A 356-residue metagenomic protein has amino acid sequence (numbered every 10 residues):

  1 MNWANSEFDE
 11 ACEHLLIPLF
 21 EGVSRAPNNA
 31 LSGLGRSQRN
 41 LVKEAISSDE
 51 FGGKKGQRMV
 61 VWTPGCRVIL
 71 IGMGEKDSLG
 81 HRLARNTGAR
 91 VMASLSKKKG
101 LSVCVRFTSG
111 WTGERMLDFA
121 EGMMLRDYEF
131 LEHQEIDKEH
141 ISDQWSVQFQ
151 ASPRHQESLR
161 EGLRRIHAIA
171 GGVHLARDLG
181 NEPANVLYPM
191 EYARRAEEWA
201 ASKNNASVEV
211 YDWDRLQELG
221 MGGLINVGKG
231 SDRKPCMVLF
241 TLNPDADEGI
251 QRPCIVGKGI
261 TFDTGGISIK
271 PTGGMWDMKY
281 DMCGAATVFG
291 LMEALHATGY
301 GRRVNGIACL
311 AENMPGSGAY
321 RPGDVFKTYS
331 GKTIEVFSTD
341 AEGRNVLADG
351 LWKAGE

Functional and structural regions predicted by a protein language model:
M1-G259: Short amphipathic alpha-helical segment within the helicase RecA-like ATPase core that mediates nucleic-acid
G56, Y192-E356: A generic structural signal for tightly packed, nonpolar segments enriched in small/aliphatic residues
